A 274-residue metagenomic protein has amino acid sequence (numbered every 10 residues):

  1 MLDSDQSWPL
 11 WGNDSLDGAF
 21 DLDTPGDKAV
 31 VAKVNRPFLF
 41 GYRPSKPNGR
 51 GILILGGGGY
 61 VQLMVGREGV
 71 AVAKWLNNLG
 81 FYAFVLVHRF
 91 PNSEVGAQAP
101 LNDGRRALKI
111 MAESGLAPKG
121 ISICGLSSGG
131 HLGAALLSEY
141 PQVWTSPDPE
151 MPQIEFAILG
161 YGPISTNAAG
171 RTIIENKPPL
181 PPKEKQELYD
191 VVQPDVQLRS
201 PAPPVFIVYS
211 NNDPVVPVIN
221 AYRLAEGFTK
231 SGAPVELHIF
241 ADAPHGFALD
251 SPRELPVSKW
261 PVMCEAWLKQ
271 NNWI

Functional and structural regions predicted by a protein language model:
M1-K46: N-terminal cap/lid segment of alpha/beta-hydrolase-fold proteins
G26, G162-Q197, P203: Mobile cap/lid helix-loop segments that gate and shape the active-site cleft of serine hydrolases
G49-G57: Short beta-strand element of the alpha/beta-hydrolase
M64-A71, V85-G120, R253-V257: Catalytic nucleophile-loop/oxyanion-hole region of alpha/beta-hydrolase and closely related hydrolase-like folds
R106-T172, Y189: Primarily recognizes the serine-hydrolase "nucleophile elbow" in alpha/beta-hydrolase and SGNH/GDSL folds
P201, I207-Y209, D213: Short beta-strand/loop motif that positions the catalytic acidic residue of the alpha/beta-hydrolase fold
P214-N220: Conserved alpha/beta-hydrolase "acid-adjacent" motif
Y222, E226-I274: C-terminal catalytic histidine-bearing segment of alpha/beta-hydrolase fold enzymes
